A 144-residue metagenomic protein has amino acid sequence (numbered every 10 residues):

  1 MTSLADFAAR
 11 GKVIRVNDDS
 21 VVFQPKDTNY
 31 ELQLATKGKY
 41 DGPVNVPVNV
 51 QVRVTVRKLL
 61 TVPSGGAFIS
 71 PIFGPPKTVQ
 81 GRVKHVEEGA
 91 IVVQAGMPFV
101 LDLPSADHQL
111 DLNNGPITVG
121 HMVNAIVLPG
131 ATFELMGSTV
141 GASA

Functional and structural regions predicted by a protein language model:
M1-N17, I69-V92, N124: Structural detector for short beta-strands of small beta-barrel domains
G11-K12, G42-K58, G115-S138: Flexible glycine-rich surface loops and low-complexity tracts that mediate binding to linear polymers
N17-G74: Acidic (E/D-rich), amphipathic helical modules within compact regulatory domains
V22-P25, A90-Q94: Generic recognition of long tandem-repeat/solenoid scaffolds
K26-P43, G96-P129: Beta-strand/loop nucleic-acid-binding surfaces
Q33, L60-V62, I91-V93, L103 (+1 more regions): Short acidic, gly/pro-rich beta-turn/loop elements at beta-sheet edges and active-site/ligand-binding grooves
N49-Q51, T55-H85, Q109-V119, T139: Long, low-complexity, intrinsically disordered C-terminal regions of large eukaryotic nuclear proteins involved in RNA
